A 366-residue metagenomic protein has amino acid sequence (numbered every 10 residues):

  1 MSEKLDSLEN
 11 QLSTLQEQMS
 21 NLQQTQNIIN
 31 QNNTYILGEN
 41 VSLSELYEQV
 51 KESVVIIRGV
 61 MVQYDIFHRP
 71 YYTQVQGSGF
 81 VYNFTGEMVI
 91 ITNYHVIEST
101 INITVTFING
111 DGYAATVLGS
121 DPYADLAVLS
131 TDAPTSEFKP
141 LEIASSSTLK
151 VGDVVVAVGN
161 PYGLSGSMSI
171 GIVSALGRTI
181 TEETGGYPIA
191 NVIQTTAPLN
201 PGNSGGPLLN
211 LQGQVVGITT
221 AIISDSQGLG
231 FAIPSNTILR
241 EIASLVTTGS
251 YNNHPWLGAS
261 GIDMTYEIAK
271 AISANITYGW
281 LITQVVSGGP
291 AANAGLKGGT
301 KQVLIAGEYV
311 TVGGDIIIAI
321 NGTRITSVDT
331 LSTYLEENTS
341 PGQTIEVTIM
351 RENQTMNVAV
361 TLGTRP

Functional and structural regions predicted by a protein language model:
M1-Q24, T116, S244-P366: C-terminal recognition in membrane/secretory proteostasis and scaffolding
T25, I29-Y278, Q284-S287, E336 (+2 more regions): Serine-dependent protease modules
